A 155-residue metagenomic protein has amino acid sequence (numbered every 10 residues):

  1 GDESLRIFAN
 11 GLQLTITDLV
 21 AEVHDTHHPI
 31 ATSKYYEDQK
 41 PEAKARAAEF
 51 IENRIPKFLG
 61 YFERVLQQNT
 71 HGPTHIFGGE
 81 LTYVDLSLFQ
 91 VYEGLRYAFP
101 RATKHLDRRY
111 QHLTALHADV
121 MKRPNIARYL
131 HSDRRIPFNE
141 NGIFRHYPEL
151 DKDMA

Functional and structural regions predicted by a protein language model:
G1-E49, N53, Q68, Y147-D151 (+1 more regions): GST-like domain detector, emphasizing the conserved glutathione-binding G-site in the N-terminal thioredoxin-like
A9, H75-R101, L106-T114, V120 (+1 more regions): GST superfamily/GST-like fold recognition
T17-H24, L59-E63, H117, M121: Structural signal for well-ordered, non-membrane alpha-helices
H24, L66, D119-P137: Charged/polar, low-hydrophobicity segments characteristic of intrinsically disordered regions and flexible loops
I51-Y61, V91, L116: Alpha-helical packing segments of well-folded alpha/beta enzyme cores
E63-F77: Hydrophobic alpha-helical bundle segments that form small-molecule/ligand-binding pockets
A127-R128, R134-A155: C-terminal helix/juxtamembrane-tail motif
